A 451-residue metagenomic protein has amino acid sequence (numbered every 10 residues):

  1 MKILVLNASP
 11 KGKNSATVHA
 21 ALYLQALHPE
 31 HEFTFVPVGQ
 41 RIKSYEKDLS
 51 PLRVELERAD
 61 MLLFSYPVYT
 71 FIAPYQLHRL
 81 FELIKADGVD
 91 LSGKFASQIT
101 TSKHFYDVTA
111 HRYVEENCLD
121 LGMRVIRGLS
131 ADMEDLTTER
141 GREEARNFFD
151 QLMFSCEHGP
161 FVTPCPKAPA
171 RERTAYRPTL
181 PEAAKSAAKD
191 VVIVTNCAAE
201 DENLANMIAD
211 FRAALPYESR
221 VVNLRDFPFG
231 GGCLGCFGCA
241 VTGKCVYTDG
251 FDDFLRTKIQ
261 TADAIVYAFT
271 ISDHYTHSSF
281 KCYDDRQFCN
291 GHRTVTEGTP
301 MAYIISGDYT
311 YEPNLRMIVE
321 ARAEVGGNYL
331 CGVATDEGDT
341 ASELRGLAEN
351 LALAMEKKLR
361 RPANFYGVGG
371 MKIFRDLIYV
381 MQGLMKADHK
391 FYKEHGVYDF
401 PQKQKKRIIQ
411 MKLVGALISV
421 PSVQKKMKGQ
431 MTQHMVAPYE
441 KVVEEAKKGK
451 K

Functional and structural regions predicted by a protein language model:
M1-D87, R146-M153, T163-N290, R345-K451: N-terminal beta1-alpha1-beta2 submodule of the flavodoxin-like/Rossmannoid cofactor-binding fold
A86-V89, F105, E116-R124, F154 (+2 more regions): Alpha-helix capping at helix-to-loop junctions
S92-M133, E139, E297-D336: Short, glycine-/small-residue-rich phosphate/pyrophosphate-handling segment
D120-P166, V325-S342, G346-L359: A charged, well-structured terminal subsegment
R256-I259, R293-T296, R322: Short, conserved, surface-exposed binding loops centered on an aromatic residue
E297-G369, H395-Q404: Long, contiguous alpha-helical scaffold regions
